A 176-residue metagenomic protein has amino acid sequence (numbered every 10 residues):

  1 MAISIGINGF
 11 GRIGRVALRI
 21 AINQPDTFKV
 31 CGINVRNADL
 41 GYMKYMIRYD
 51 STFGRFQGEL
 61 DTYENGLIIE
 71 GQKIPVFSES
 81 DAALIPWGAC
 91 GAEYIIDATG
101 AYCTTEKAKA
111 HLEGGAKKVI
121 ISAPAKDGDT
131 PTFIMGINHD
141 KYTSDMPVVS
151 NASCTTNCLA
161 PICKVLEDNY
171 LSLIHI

Functional and structural regions predicted by a protein language model:
M1-L173: N-terminal Rossmann-like NAD(P) cofactor-binding subdomain of oxidoreductases, focused on the glycine-rich
